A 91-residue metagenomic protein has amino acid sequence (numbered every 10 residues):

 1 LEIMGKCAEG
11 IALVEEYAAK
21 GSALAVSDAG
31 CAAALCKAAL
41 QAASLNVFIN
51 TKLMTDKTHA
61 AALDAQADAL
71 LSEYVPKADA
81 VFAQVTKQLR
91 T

Functional and structural regions predicted by a protein language model:
L1-T91: A structural signal for small-residue-enriched, beta-sheet-centric alpha/beta enzyme cores and oligomeric scaffold folds
